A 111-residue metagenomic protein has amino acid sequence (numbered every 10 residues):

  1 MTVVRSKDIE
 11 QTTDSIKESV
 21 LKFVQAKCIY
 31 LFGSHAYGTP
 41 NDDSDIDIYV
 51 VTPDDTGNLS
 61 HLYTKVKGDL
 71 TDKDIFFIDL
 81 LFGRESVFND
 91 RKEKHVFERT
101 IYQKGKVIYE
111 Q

Functional and structural regions predicted by a protein language model:
M1-C28, Y37-D42, T52-Q111: Catalytic core of pol beta-like nucleotidyltransferases
F32-S34: Glycine-rich beta-strand-to-loop/alpha-helix junction loops that act as flexible
D47-V51: Short beta-strand->loop micro-motif that forms the acidic, two-metal-ion catalytic signature in nucleotide-processing
